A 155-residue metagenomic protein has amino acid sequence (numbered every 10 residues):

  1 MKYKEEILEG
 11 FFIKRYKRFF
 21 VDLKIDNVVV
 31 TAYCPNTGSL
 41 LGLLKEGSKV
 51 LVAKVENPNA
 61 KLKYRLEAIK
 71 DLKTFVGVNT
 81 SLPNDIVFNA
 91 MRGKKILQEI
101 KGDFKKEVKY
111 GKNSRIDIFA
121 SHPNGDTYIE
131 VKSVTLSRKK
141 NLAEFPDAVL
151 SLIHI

Functional and structural regions predicted by a protein language model:
E6, D71-S81, R92-T135: Active-site metal-binding core of divalent-cation-utilizing nuclease and nuclease-like domains
G10-F12: Conserved hydrophobic positions within beta-strands
K14, K54-N59: Short, charged beta-turn/beta-strand-edge "cap" motif at the junction between a beta-strand and an adjacent loop
R18-D22: Short aromatic-glycine-enriched beta-strand elements
G38-L51: Short nucleic-acid-contacting surface segments enriched for D/E, G, S/T with interspersed K/R
A60-L72: OB-fold/S1-family single-stranded nucleic acid-binding modules
V131-L150: Short beta-strand-loop-alpha-helix junction that forms the active-site gateway of nucleic-acid-processing nucleases
I153-I155: Conserved small/polar residues in nucleotide/adenosyl-binding loops
